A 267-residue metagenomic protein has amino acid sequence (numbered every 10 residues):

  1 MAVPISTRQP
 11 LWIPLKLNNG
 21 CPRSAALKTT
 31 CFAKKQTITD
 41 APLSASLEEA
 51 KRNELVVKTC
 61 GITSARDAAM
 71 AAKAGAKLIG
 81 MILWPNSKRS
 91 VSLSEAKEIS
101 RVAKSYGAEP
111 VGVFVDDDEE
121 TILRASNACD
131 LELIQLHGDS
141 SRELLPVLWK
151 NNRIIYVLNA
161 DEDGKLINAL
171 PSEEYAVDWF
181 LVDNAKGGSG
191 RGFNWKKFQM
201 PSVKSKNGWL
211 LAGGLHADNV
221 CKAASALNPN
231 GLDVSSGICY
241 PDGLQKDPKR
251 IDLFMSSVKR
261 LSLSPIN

Functional and structural regions predicted by a protein language model:
A2-N267: Conserved N-terminal beta1-alpha1 strand-loop-helix module at the mouth
